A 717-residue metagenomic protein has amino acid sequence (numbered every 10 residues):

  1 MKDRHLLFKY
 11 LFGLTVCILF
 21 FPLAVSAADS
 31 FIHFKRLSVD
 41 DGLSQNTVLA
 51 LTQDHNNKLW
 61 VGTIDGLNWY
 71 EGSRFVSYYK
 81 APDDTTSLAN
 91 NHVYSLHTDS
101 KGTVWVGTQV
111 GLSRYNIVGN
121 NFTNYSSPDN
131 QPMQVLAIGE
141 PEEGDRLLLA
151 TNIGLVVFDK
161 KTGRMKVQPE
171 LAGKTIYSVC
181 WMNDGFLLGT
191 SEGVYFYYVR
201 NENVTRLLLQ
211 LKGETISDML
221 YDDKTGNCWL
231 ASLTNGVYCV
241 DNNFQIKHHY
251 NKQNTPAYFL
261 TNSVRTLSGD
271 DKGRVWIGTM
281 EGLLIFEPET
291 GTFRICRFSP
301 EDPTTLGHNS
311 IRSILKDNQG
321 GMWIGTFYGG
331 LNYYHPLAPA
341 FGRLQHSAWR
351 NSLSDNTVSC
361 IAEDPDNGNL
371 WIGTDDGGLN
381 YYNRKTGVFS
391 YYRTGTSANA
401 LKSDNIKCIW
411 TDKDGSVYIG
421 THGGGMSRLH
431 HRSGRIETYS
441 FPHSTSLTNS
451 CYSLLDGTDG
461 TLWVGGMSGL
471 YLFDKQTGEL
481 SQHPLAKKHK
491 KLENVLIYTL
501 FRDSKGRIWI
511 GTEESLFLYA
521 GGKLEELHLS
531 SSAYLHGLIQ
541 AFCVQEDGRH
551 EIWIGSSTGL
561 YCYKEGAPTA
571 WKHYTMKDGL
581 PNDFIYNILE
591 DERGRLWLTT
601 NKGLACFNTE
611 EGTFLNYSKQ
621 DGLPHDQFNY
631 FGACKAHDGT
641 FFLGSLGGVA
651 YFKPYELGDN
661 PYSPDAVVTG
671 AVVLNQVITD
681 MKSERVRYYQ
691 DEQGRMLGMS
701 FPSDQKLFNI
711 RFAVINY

Functional and structural regions predicted by a protein language model:
M1-H33, L51, T103, G185 (+3 more regions): Bacterial Sec-dependent N-terminal signal peptides
V25-L59, K80-V93, D129-M133, L171-T175 (+12 more regions): Residue-level "micro-hotspots" composed of small/polar
Q53-N56, H97-K101, E140-G144, W181-D184 (+10 more regions): Residue-level detector of Asp-centered blade-edge/turn motifs that repeat once per structural unit in beta-propeller
K58-V61, T103-W105, R146-L148, F186-L188 (+10 more regions): Conserved beta-propeller blade signature
D65-N68, V110-S113, I153-V156, S191-Y195 (+10 more regions): Loop/turn residues immediately N-terminal
E71-R74, N116-N120, D159-G163, Y198-E202 (+10 more regions): Short loop/turn segments that connect beta-strands within beta-propeller blades
L148-L155, K174-W181, F186-E192, Y498: Solenoidal tandem-repeat scaffolds enriched in leucines and small polar residues
